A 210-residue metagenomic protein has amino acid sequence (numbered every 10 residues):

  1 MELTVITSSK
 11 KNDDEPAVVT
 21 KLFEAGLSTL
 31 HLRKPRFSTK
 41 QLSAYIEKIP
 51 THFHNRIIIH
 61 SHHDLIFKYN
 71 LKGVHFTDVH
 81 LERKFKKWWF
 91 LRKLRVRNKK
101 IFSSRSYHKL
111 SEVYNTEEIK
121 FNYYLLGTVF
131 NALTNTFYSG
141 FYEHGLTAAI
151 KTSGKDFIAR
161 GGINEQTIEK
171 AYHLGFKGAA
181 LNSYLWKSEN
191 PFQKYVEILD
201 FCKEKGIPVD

Functional and structural regions predicted by a protein language model:
M1-K84, R95-Y123, Y138, A148-F157 (+2 more regions): Conserved N-terminal beta1-alpha1 strand-loop-helix module at the mouth
F90-L94: A short, gly/pro- and small-residue-rich
G127: Flexible, gly/ser-rich surface segments that form the specificity/activation loops bordering the active-site cleft
F130-T136: A short acidic, helix-capping loop that chelates divalent metal ions and anchors anionic groups
G145: Conserved cofactor-binding/catalytic machinery of classical short-chain dehydrogenase/reductase
A180: Active-site-proximal beta-strands of protease catalytic cores
